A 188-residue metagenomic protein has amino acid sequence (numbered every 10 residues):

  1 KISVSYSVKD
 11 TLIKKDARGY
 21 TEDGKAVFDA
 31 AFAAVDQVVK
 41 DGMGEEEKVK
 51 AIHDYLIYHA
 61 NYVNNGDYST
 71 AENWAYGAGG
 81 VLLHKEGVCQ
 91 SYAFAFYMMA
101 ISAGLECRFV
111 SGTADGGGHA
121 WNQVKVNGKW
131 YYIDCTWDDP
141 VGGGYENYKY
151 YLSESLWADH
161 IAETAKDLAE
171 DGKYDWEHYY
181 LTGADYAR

Functional and structural regions predicted by a protein language model:
K1-S7: Intrinsically disordered, low-complexity N-terminal segments that are enriched in acidic
K9-K15, G128-Y132: Short, charged/polar, Gly/Pro-enriched secondary-structure boundary elements
L12-K25, L181, R188: Phosphate/pyrophosphate-recognition segments in soluble nucleotide-handling domains
G19-V81: Secondary-structure boundary elements
V49-I52, L82-A100: Active-site nucleophilic cysteine motif
G66-G79, K85-E86, C107-G117: Catalytic cysteine-centered active-site loop
S91-A158: Hydrophobic/aromatic-rich core segments of domains that either
G144-R188: Low-complexity, Gly/Ser/Thr/Pro-rich intrinsically disordered linker/tail segments
